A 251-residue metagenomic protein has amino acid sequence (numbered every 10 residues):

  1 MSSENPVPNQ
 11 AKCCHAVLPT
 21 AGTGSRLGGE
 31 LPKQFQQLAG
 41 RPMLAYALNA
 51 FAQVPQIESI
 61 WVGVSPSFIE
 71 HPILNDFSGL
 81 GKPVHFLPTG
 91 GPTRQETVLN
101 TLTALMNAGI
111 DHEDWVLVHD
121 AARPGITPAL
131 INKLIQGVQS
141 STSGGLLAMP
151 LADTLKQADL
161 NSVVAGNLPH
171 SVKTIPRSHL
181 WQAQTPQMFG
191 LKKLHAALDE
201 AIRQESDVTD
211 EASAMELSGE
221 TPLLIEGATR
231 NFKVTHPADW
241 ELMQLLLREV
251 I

Functional and structural regions predicted by a protein language model:
S2-S3, N9-S67: N-terminal glycine-rich phosphate-binding loop and ensuing alpha1 helix
L18, L44, T101, H119-D120 (+3 more regions): Residue-level signal for inorganic ion chemistry
I69-D76: Acidic helix N-cap motif at the loop->helix transition within catalytic regions of sugar-transfer enzymes
S78-E113: Short phosphate-binding loop-to-helix
H112, G125-I225, I251: Conserved core of the sugar-phosphate nucleotidyltransferase
V116: Short aromatic/hydrophobic "clamp" motif used to bind/position activated sugar donors
P222-E226, F232-T235: Conserved active-site beta-strand element of glycosyltransferases/polysaccharide synthases
N231-I251: Hydrophobic helical membrane-anchoring modules
